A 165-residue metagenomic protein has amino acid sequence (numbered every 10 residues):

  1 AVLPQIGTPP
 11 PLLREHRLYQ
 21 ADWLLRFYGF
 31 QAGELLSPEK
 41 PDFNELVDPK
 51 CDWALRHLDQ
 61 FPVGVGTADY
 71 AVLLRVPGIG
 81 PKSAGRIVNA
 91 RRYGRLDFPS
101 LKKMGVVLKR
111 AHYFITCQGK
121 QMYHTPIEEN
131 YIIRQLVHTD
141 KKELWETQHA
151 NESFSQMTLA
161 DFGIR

Functional and structural regions predicted by a protein language model:
A1-V63, T67-A71, P77: C-terminal scaffold of the Radical SAM
D42-V72, F98-R165: C-terminal extensions
A90-R91: Residue-level signature of tetratricopeptide-repeat
R95: Adenosine-cofactor binding site in Rossmann-like domains, unifying the SAM/SAH pocket of S-adenosylmethionine-dependent
